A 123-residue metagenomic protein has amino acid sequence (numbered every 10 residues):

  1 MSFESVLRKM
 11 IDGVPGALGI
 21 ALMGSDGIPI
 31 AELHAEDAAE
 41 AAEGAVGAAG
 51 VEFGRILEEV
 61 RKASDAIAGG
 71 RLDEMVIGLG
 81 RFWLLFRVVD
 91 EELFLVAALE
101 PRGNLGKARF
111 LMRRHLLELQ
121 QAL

Functional and structural regions predicted by a protein language model:
M1-L123: Non-catalytic interaction/Regulatory regions outside core domains
